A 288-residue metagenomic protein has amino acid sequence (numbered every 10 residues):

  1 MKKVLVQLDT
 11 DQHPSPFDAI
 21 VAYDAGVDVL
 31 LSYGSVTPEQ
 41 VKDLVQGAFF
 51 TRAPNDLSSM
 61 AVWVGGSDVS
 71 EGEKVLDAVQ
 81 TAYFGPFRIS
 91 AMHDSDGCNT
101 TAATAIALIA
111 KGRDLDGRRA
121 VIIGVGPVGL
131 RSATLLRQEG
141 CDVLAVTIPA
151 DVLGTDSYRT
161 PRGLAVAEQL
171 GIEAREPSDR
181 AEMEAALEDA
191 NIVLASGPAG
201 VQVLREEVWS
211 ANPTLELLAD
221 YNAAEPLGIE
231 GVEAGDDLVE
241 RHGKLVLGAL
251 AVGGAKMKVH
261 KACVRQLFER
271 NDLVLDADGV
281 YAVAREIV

Functional and structural regions predicted by a protein language model:
M1-F87, G279-V288: N-terminal ligand-binding/catalytic initiation module
S35-E39, S70-K74, T100, T104 (+3 more regions): Conserved active-site and cofactor/substrate-binding residues in soluble primary-metabolism enzymes
F84-M92, R241-L245: Glycine/charged-rich beta-loop-alpha catalytic/anionic-binding loops adjacent to active sites
M92-A110: A glycine-rich, Thr/Ser-enriched phosphate-binding loop motif common to dinucleotide/cofactor-binding enzymes
A102, P127-S132, V201-L204, L227: Short glycine/serine/threonine-rich phosphate/pyrophosphate-binding segments that cradle anionic phosphate groups
A110-I192: Glycine-rich phosphate/diphosphate-binding loop of Rossmann-like nucleotide-binding domains
I172-V246: Rossmann-like adenosine-cofactor binding region
A224-V288: Adenosine-phosphate binding glycine-rich loop
